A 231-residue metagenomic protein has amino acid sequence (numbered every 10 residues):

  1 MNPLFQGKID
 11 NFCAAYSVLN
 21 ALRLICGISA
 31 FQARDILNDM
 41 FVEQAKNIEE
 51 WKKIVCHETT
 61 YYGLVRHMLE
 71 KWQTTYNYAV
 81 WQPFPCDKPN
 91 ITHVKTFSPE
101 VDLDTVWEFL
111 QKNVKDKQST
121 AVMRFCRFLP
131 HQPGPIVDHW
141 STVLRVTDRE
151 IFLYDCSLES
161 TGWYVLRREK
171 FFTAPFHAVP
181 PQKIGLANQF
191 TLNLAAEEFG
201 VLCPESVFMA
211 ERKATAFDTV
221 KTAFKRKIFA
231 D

Functional and structural regions predicted by a protein language model:
M1-K52: Active-site nucleophile-adjacent alpha helix/oxyanion-hole segment immediately C-terminal to the catalytic cysteine
C13, I28, S98-V101, L166: Short coil/turn linker and secondary-structure boundary residues
S29-Q32, T60-Y61, V165-R167: Helix N-cap and loop-to-helix transition residues
A33-T105, Q118-S119: Papain-like cysteine protease catalytic cores
V94-L158: Active-site-adjacent substructure of cysteine-protease-like catalytic cores
L129, G134-P135, V146-D231: Noncatalytic regulatory segments and standalone regulatory/sensor domains
